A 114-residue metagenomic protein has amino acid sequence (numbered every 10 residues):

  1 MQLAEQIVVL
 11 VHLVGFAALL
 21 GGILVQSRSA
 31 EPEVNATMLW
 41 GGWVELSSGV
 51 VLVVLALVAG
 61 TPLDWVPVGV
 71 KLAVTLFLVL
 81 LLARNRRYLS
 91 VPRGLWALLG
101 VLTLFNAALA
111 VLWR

Functional and structural regions predicted by a protein language model:
M1-R114: Polytopic transmembrane helical bundles with strong interfacial aromatic enrichment
